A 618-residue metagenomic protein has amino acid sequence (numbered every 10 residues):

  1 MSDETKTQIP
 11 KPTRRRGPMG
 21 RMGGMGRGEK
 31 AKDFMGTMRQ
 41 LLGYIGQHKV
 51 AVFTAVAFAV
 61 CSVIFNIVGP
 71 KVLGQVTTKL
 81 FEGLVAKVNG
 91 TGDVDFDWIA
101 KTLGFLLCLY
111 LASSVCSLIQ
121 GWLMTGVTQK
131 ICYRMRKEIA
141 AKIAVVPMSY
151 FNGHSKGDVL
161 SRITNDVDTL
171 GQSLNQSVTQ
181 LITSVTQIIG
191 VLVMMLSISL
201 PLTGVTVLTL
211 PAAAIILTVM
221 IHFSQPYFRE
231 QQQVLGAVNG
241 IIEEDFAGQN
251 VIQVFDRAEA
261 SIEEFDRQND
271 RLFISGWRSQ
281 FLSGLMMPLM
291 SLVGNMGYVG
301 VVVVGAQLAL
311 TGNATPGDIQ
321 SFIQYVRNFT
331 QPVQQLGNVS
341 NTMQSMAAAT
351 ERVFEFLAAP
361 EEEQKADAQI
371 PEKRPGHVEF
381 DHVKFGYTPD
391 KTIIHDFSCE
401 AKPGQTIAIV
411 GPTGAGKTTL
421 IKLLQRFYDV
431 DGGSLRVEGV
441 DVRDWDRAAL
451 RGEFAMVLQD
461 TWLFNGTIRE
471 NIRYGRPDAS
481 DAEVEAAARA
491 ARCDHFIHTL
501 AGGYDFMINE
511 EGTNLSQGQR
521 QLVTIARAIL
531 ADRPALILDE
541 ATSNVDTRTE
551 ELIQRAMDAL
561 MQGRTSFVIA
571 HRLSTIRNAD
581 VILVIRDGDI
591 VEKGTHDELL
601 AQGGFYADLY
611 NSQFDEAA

Functional and structural regions predicted by a protein language model:
M1-N66, F81-T102, I119-M124, T128 (+7 more regions): Membrane-integrated ABC transporters
S2-K6, K365, P371-A618: ABC-type nucleotide-binding domain
G20, R39, V50-Q75, L106 (+5 more regions): Alpha-helical segments in transporter systems
R27, G36-T37, I45, M124 (+3 more regions): Juxtamembrane loop-to-helix connectors within ABC transporter transmembrane domains
Q47, A51-I64, Q75, Q176-E230 (+2 more regions): Transmembrane helices of ABC transporter permease
Q47, M148-S149, V167-L174, V178 (+6 more regions): An intracellular "coupling" helix at the cytosolic face of ABC transporter transmembrane type-1 domains
V52-C116, L196-P201, V299, L310-P316: Transmembrane helix-loop-helix hairpins at lipid-water interfaces of multipass membrane proteins, especially the type-1
G83, M194-L208, H222, R278-E351 (+1 more regions): Helix-loop-helix
